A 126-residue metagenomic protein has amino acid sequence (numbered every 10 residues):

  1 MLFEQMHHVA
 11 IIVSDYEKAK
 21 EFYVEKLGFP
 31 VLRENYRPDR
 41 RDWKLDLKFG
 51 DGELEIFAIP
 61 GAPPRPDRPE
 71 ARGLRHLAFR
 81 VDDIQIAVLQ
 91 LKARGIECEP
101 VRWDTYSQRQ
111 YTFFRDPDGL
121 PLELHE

Functional and structural regions predicted by a protein language model:
M1-K18, L74-L77: N-terminal beta-strand motif that seeds the catalytic metal site of vicinal oxygen chelate
M1-L2, V88-E126: Vicinal oxygen chelate
H7, W43, R75, Q108-Q110: Residue-level marker for the onset of beta-strands and adjacent loop->beta junctions in well-ordered domains
I12-E53: Core segments of cupin and vicinal oxygen chelate
F22, Q85-Q90: Short amphipathic alpha-helices within nucleic acid-binding modules
L32-E34, R40-D42, I56, G61-D67 (+1 more regions): A short, acidic/glycine-rich surface segment
E70-Q85: Mid-chain, well-packed structural core segment of small domains
